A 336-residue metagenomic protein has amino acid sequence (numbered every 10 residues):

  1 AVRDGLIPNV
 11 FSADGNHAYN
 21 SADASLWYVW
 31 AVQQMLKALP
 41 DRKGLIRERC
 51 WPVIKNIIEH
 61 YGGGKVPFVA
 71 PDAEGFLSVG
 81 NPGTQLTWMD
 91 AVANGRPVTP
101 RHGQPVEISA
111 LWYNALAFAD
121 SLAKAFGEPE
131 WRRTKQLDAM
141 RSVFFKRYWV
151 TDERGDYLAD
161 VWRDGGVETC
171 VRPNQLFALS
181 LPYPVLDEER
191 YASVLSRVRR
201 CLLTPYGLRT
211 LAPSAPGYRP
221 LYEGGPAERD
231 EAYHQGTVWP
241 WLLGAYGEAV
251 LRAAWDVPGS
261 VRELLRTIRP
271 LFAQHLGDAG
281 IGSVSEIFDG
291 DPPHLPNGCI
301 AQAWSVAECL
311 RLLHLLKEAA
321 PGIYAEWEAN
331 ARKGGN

Functional and structural regions predicted by a protein language model:
A1-N336: Acidic, mature catalytic/reactive cores of soluble proteins
